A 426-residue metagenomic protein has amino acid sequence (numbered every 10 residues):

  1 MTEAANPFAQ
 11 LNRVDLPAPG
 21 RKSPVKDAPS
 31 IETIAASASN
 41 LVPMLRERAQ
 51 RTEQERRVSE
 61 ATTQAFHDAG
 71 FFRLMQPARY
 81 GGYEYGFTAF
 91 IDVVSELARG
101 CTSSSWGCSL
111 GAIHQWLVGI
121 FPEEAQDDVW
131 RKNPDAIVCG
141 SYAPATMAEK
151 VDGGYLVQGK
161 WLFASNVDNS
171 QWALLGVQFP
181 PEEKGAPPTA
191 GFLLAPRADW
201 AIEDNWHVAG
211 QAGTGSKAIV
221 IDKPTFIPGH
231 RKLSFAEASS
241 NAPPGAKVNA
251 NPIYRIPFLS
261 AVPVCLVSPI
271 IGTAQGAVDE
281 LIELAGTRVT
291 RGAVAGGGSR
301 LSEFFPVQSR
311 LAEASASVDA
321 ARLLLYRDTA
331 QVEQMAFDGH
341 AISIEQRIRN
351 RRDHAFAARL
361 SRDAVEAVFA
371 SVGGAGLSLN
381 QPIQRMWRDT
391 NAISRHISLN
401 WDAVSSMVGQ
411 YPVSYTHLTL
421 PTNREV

Functional and structural regions predicted by a protein language model:
M1-A36: Basic/polar N-terminal segments that are highly enriched at the extreme N-terminus, encompassing both cleavable
R46, Q50-E53, D319-A355, F369-L377: C-terminal helix-coil-helix/basic helical segment that borders enzyme active sites and/or dimer interfaces and provides
V58-D68, F72-Q171, P181-A190: Glycine-rich flavin
A164-N205, G215-A218: A short core secondary-structure module
G210, S216-V318: Glycine-rich beta->alpha junctions and the first turn(s) of the following alpha-helix
R349-S405: Internal helix-turn-beta structural module
T416-T422: Conserved small/polar residues in nucleotide/adenosyl-binding loops
